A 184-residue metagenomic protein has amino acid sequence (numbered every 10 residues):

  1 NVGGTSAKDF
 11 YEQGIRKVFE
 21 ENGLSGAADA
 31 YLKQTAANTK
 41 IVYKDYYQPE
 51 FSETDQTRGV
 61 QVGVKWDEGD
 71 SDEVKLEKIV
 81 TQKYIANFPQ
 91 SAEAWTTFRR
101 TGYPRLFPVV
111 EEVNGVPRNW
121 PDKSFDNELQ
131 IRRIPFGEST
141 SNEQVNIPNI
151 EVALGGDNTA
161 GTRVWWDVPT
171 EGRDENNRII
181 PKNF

Functional and structural regions predicted by a protein language model:
N1-Q13, A86: Long, repeat-rich segments with strong aromatic
K8, E12, R16-F19, E112: Conserved functional hotspots at enzyme active or ligand-binding sites that engage polyanionic ligands
F19-E21, S25-F184: C-terminal functional modules
